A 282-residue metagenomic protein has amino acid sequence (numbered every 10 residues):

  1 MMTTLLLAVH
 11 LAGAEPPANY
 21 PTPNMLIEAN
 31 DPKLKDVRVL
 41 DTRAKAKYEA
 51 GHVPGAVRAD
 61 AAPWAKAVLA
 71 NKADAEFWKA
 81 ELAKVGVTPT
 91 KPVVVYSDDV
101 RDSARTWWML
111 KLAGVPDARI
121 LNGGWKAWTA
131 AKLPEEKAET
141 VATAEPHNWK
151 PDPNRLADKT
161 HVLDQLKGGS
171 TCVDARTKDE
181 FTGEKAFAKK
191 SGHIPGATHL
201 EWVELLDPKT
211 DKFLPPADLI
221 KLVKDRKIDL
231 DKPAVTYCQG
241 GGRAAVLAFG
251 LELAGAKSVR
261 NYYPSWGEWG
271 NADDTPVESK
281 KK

Functional and structural regions predicted by a protein language model:
T3-E15: Hydrophobic h-region of N-terminal signal peptides that target proteins for export in Gram-negative bacteria
G13-P21, A67-L69, A73-T160, E184 (+3 more regions): Thiolate-centered catalytic microenvironments shared by cysteine-dependent enzyme domains
P16-T90, L163-D231: Positively charged, proline/Ser/Thr-rich regional signature most characteristic of the Rhodanese/CDC25-like
T42-R43, A59-A62, Y96-D98, L121-G123 (+4 more regions): Active-site-proximal beta-strand/loop segments in catalytic clefts of secreted hydrolases
A50, A130, N271: Phosphate-coordinating loops and pocket residues in cytosolic domains that bind phosphorylated ligands
E135-A138, K189-K190, P276-K280: Short, hinge-like loop/turn segments at secondary-structure boundaries
K221-L222, R226-K282: C-terminal soluble interaction/assembly domains
